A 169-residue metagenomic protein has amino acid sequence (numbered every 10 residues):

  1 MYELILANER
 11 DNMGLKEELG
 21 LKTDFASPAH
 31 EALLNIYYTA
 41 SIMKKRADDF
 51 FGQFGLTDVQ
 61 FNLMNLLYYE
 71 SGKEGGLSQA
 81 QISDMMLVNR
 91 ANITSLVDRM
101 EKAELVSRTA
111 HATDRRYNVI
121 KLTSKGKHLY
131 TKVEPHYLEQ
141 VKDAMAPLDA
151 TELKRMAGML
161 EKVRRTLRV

Functional and structural regions predicted by a protein language model:
M1-F54: N-terminal leader segment of winged-helix/HTH proteins
E17-E18, D98-R155: Charged, amphipathic alpha-helical coiled-coil/dimerization segments
N35, N62-L66, H128, R155: Pre-recognition alpha-helix immediately N-terminal to the DNA-recognition helix within helix-turn-helix or winged-helix
K45-V88: N-terminal helix-turn-helix DNA-binding core of bacterial DNA-binding proteins
Q79, V97-D98: Short, hydrophobic-biased segments on the C-terminal half of alpha helices that form "recognition helices"
M85, L96, M159: Residues within the DNA-recognition helix of helix-turn-helix
